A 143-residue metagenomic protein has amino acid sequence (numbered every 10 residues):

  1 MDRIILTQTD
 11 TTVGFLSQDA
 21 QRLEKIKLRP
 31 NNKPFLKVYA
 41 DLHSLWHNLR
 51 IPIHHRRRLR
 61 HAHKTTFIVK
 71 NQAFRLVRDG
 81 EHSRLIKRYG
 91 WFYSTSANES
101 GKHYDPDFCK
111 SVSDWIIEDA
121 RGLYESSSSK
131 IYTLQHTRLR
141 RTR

Functional and structural regions predicted by a protein language model:
M1-R143: Active-site-adjacent structural elements in enzyme catalytic cores
